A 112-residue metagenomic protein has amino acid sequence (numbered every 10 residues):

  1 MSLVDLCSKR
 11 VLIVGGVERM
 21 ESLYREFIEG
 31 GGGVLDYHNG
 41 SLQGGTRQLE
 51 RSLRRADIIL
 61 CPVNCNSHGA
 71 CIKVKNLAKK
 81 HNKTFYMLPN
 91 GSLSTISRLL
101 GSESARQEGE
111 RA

Functional and structural regions predicted by a protein language model:
M1-H38, T46-L49: Redox- and metal-dependent alpha/beta enzyme cores, enriched for Fe-S-associated oxidoreductases and cofactor-handling
S22-L23, G44, G69, T95: Residues that form or flank phosphate/diphosphate-binding pockets in enzymes that use nucleotide phosphates
G40-T46, S92-L93: Short acidic loop-to-helix transition motifs that present clustered carboxylates
R54-R55: Alpha-helix C-terminal capping/helix-to-coil transition sites in glycosyltransferase folds
N64-C65: Short glycine-/small-residue-rich Rossmann-like dinucleotide-binding loops
V74: Aromatic/hydrophobic pocket-lining residues that form π-stacking "cages" and hydrophobic walls in ligand
K79-A112: Ser/Thr/Gly-rich flexible loops in soluble cytosolic domains mediating phosphotransfer, phosphorylation
